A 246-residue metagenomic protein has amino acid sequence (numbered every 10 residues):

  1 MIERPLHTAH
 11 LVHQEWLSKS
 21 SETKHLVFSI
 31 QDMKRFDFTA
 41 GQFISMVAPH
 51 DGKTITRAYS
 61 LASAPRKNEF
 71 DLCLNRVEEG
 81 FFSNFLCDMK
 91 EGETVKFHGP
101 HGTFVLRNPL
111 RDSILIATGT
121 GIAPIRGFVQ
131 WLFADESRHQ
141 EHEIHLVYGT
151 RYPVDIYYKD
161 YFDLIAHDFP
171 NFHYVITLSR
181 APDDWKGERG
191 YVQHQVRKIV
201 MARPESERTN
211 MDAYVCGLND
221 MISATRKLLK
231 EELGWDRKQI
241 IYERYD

Functional and structural regions predicted by a protein language model:
I2-E91, S179-R180: Ferredoxin-reductase
I2-T8, V147, Y152-D246: Reductase modules of NAD(P)H-dependent flavoproteins
G41, G121, L218: Short, conserved phosphate/pyrophosphate- and ester-handling motifs at nucleotide-, phospho-/glycolipid
A58-N68, N108-G119: Short, compositionally biased
L74, I116-A117, T150, G217: Small/polar loops that bind or transfer phosphate-bearing groups
G99-P109: A short, basic/flexible loop-to-alpha-helix module at the beginning of a structural domain
D112-I114, H145, D212: Structural motif
P124-E136: Histidine-anchored nucleotide/phosphate-binding helix
